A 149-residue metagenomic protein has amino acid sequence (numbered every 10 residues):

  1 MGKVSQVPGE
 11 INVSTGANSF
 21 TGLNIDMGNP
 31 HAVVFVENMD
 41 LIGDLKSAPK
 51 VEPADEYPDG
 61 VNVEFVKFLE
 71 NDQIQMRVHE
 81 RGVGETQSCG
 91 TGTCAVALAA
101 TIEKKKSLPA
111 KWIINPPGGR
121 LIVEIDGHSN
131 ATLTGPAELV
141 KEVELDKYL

Functional and structural regions predicted by a protein language model:
M1-S88, A97-L149: Active-site proximal loop and beta-alpha junction motif in alpha/beta enzyme cores
